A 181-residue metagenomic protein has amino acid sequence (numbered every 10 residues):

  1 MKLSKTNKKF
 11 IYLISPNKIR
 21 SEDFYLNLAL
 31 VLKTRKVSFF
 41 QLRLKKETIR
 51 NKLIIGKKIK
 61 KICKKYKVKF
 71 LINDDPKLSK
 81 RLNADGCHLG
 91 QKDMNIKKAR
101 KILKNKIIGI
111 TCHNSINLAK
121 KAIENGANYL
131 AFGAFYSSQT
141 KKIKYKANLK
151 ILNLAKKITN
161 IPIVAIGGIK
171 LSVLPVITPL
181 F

Functional and structural regions predicted by a protein language model:
M1-Y129, K144-A147, L154, N160-I161 (+1 more regions): Conserved N-terminal beta1-alpha1 strand-loop-helix module at the mouth
Y136-S138: A short, flexible beta-alpha/helix-coil linker loop
I166: Short hydrophobic "strand-cap" motifs at the C-terminus of beta-strands
